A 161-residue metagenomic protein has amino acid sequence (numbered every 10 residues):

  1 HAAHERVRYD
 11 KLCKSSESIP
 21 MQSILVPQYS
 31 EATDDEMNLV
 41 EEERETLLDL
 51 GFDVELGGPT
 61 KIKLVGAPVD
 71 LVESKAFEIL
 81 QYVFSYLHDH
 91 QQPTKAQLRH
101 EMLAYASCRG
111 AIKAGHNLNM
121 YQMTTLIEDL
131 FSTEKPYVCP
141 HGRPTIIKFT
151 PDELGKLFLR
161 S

Functional and structural regions predicted by a protein language model:
A2-S161: Long, charged low-complexity intrinsically disordered regions
